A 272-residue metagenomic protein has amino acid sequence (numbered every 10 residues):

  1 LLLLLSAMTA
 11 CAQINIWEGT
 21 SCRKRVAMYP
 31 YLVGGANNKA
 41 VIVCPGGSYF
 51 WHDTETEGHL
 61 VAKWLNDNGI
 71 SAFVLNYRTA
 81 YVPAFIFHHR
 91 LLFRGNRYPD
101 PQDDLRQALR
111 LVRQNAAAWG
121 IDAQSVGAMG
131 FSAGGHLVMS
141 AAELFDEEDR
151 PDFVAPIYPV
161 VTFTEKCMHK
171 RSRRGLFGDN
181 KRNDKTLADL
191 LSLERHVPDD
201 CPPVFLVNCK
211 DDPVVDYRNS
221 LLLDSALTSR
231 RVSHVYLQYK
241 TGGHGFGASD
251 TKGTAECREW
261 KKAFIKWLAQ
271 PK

Functional and structural regions predicted by a protein language model:
A12-A36, Y98-P99: N-terminal cap/lid segment of alpha/beta-hydrolase-fold proteins
E18-G19, P159-H196: Mobile cap/lid helix-loop segments that gate and shape the active-site cleft of serine hydrolases
S21, V26-Y29, P83-H88, Y217 (+1 more regions): C-terminal catalytic histidine-bearing segment of alpha/beta-hydrolase fold enzymes
N38-G46: Short beta-strand element of the alpha/beta-hydrolase
D53-T54, L60-A62, F73-A123, K252-C257: Catalytic nucleophile-loop/oxyanion-hole region of alpha/beta-hydrolase and closely related hydrolase-like folds
D103-R171, A188: Primarily recognizes the serine-hydrolase "nucleophile elbow" in alpha/beta-hydrolase and SGNH/GDSL folds
F163, D211-V215: Acidic catalytic loop of the alpha/beta-hydrolase fold
D200, L206-N208, D212: Short beta-strand/loop motif that positions the catalytic acidic residue of the alpha/beta-hydrolase fold
